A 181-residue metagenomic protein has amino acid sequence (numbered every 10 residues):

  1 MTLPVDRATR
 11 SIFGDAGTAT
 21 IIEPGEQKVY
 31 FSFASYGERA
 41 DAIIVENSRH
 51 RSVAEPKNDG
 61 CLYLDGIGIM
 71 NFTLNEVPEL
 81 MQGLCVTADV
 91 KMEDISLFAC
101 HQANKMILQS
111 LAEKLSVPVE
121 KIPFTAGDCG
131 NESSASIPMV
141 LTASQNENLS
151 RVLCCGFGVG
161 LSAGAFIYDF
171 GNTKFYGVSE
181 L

Functional and structural regions predicted by a protein language model:
M1-T9, A34-V53, A103-E113, N131-M139: Active-site-adjacent elements of ketosynthase-type condensing enzymes
L3, D65-I67, M92-D94: A short, structure-level motif marking secondary-structure boundaries and short turns
D6-N71, E79, F157, D169-L181: Condensing-enzyme catalytic core mediating Claisen C-C bond formation in acyl metabolism
R10, G14, L62, G66 (+5 more regions): Generic structural signal for well-ordered, non-membrane alpha-helical segments in soluble metabolic enzymes
T20, A42, E79, G83 (+2 more regions): Alpha-helical scaffold segments in soluble metabolic enzymes
V53-G60, Q82-T87, E113-P118: Short amphipathic alpha-helical segments, especially helix-boundary/capping motifs
E79-S96, S144-Q145: Phosphate/pyrophosphate-binding loops at sites that engage ATP/ADP/AMP, CoA/4′-phosphopantetheine, polyphosphate
S96-L181: Claisen-condensing/thiolase-fold acyl-transfer catalytic domains that form or cleave C-C bonds in fatty acid
